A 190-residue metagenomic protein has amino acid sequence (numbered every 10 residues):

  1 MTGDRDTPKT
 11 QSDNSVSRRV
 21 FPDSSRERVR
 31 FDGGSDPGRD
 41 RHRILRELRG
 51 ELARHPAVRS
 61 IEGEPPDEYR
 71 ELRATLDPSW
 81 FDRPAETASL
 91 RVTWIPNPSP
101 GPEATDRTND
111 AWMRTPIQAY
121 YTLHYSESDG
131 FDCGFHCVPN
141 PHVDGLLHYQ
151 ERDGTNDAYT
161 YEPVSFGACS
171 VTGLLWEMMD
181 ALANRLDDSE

Functional and structural regions predicted by a protein language model:
M1-R91: Charge-rich, low-complexity N-terminal segments
R5-R26, I117-C137, D188-E190: A short, terminal or domain-edge coil/loop segment
D36, A111, G167-S170: Conserved aromatic-histidine-acidic binding/catalytic patches
G63-F131: Amphipathic, interaction-prone secondary-structure segments
M113-T115, H136-G145: Short, solvent-exposed aromatic-acidic interface loops
P141-E190: Ampiphathic alpha-helical segments that act as solvent-exposed interaction surfaces
